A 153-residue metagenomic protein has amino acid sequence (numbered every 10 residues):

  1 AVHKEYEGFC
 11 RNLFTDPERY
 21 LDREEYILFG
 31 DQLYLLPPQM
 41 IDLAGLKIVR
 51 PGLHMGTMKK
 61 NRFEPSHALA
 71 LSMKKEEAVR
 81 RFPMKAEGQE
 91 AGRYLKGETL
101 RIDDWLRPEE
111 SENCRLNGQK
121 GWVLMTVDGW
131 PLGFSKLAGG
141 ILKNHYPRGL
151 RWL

Functional and structural regions predicted by a protein language model:
A1-L153: Polybasic, low-complexity RNA-engagement segments
